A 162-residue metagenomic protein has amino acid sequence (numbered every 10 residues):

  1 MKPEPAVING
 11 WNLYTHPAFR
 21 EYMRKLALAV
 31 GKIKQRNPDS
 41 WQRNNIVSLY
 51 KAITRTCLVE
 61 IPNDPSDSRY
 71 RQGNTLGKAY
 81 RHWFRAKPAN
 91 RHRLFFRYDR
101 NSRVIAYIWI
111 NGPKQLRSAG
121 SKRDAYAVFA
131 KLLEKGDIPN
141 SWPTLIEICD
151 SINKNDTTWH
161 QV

Functional and structural regions predicted by a protein language model:
M1-H92, R100-V162: Basic, Lys/Arg-enriched alpha-helical interface segments
